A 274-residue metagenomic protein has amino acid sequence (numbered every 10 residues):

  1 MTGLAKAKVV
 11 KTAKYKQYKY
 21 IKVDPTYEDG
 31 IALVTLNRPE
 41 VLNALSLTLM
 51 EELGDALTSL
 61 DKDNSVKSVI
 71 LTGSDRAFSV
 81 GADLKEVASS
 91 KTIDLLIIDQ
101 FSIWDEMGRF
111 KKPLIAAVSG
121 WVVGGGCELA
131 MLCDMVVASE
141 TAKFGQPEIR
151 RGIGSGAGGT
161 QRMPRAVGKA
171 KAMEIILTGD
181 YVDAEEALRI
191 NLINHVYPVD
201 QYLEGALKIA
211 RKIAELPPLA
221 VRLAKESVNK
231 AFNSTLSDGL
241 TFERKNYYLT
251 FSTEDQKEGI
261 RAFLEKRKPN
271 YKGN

Functional and structural regions predicted by a protein language model:
M1-D29, G179-E185, E204, K208-N274: C-terminal alpha-helix plus adjacent terminal tail
T2-S74: Conserved CoA-thioester-binding segment of acyl-CoA-metabolizing enzymes
G3-L4, V9, E51, T58 (+5 more regions): Glycine- (often His-adjacent) and acidic-residue-rich active-site loop that binds/positions the CoA thioester
V34, R38, L53, L71 (+6 more regions): Terminal peptide-recognition signature
V41-S46, S74, E86, S90 (+4 more regions): Domain-wide signal for the mature, well-folded portions of proteins, strongly enriched in nucleus-encoded organellar
L49-E52, D99, Y202, E243: Hydrophobic alpha-helical membrane-association signature
G108-L219, Y248, S252-T253, E258-R261 (+2 more regions): Crotonase-fold acyl-CoA enzyme core
